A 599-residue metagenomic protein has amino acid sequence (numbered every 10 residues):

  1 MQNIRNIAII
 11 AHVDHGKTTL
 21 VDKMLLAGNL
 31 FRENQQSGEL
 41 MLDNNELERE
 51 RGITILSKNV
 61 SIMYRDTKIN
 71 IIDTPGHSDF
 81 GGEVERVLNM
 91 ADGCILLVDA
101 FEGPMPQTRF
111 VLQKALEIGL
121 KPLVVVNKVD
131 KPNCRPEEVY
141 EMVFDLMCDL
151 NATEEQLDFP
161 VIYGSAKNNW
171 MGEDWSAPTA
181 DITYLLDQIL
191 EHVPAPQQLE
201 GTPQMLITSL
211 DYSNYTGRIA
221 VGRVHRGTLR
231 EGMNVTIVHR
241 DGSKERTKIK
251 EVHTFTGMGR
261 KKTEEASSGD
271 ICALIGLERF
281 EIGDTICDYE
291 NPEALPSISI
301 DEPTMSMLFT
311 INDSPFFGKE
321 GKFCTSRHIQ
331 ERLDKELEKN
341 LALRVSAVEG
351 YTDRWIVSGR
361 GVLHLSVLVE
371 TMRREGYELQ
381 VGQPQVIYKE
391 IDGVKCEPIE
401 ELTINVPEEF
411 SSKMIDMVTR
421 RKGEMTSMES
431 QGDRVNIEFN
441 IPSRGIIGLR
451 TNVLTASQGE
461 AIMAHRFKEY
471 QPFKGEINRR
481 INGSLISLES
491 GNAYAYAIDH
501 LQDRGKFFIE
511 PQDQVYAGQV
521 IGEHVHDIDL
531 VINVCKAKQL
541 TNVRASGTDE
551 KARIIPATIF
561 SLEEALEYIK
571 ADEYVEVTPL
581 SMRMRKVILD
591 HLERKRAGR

Functional and structural regions predicted by a protein language model:
M1-P104, E138, M142, L210-S213: P-loop NTPase switch module centered on the Walker A-proximal segment
Q2-T19, A91, P104-Q113, G119-L123 (+15 more regions): Conserved structured catalytic cores and adjacent interaction surfaces of nucleotide-binding/hydrolyzing enzymes
D14, L20, G52, I71-D73 (+18 more regions): Residue-level signature of catalytic and energy-coupling elements of molecular machines, predominantly ATP/GTP-dependent
Q36-L42, L150-I162, P196-L206, G242-F255 (+8 more regions): Interdomain boundary/hinge elements
K121, K131-E191: Canonical P-loop GTPase G-domain recognition
Q204-M307, F317-K319, N482, G491-T541 (+2 more regions): Conserved nucleotide-binding/hydrolysis modules and their immediate coupling elements across P-loop/ASCE NTPase motors
S314-L337, K551, I555: A short, contiguous, amphipathic alpha-helix enriched in charged residues
R583, L589-R599: Acidic, low-complexity intrinsically disordered tails
